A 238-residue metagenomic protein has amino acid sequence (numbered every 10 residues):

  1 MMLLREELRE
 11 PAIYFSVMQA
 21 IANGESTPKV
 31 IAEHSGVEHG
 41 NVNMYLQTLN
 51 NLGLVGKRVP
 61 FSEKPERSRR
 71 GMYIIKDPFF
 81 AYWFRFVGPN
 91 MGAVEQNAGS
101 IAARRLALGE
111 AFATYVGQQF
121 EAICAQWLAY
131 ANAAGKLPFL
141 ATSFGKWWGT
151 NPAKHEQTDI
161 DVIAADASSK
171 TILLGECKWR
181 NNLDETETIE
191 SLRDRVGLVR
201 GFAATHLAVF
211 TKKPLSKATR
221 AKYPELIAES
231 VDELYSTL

Functional and structural regions predicted by a protein language model:
M1-F80, G92: Interdomain hinge/linker elements that couple catalytic modules in large macromolecular machines
R69-L238: A cross-kingdom feature that marks ATP-driven nucleic-acid transaction machinery
